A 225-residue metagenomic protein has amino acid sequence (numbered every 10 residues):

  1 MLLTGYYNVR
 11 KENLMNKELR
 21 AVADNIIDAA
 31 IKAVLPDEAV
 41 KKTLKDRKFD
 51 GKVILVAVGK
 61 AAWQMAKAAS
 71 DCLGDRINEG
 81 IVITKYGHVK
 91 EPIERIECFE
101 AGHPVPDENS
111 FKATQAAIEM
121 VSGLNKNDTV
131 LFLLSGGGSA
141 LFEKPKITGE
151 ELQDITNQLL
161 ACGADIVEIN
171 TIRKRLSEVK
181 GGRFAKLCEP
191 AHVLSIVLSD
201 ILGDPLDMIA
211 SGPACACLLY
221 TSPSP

Functional and structural regions predicted by a protein language model:
T4-L14: Short, Lys/Arg-enriched N-terminal segments with co-localized hydrophobic residues within the first ~10-30 amino acids
M15-V56, Q64-M65: An N-terminal, well-structured beta->alpha segment
K52-V58, E97-P104, L131-E143: Short glycine-rich or small-residue beta-strand-to-loop segments that form or flank ligand, phosphate, metal/Fe-S
A57-M65, G138, L206-C215: Conserved phosphate/anionic-ligand binding catalytic regions in large, soluble enzymes, centered on
A66-H88: Active-site cofactor/substrate anionic-group-binding motifs, chiefly glycine- and Lys/Arg-rich phosphate-binding loops
K85-K126, I172-R173: Glycine-rich oxoanion-binding loops at beta->alpha junctions
N127-P205, A214: Glycine-rich, mobile lid/loop segments that gate access to catalytic sites or pores
Y220-P225: Conserved small/polar residues in nucleotide/adenosyl-binding loops
